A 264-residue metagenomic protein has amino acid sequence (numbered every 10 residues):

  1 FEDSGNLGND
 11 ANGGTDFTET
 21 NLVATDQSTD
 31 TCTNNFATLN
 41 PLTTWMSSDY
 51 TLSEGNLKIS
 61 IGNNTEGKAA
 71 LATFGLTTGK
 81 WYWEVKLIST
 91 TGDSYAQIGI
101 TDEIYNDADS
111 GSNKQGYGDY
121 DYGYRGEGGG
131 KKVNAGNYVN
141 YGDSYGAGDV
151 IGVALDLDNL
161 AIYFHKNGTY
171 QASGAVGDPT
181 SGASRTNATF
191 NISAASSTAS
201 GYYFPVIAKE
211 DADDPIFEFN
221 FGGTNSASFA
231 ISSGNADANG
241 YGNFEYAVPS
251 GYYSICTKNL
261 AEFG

Functional and structural regions predicted by a protein language model:
F1-G264: PRY/SPRY (B30.2) beta-sandwich protein-interaction domains and their adjacent Ser/Pro/Gly-rich low-complexity linkers
